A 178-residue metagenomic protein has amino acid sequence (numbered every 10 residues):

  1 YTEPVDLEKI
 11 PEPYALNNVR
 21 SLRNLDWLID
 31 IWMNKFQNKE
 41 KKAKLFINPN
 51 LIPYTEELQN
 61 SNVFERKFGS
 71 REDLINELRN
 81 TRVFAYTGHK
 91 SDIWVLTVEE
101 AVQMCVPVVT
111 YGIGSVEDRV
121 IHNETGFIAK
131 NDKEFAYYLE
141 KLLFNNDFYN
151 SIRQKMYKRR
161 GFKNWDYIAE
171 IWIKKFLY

Functional and structural regions predicted by a protein language model:
Y1-V5: Donor nucleotide-sugar binding/catalytic pocket of nucleotide-sugar-dependent glycosyltransferases
K9-Q59, E65-R71: Conserved catalytic-core segment of nucleotide-activated headgroup transferases in glycan assembly
I75, V98-Q103, E117-D118: Short alpha-helical segment that forms part of, or immediately flanks, the ligand-binding pocket in carbohydrate-active
R79-I93, V106: Acidic donor-binding loop of glycosyltransferase active sites
S91-V95, V102, G112-I113: Short glycine/acidic-rich beta->alpha loop that forms part of the nucleotide-sugar donor binding site in diverse
V106, T110-E117, N131: Short glycine-rich donor-binding/catalytic loop of glycosyltransferases that coordinates the nucleotide-sugar
H122-K133, K141-N146: Conserved acidic donor-binding segment of nucleotide-sugar-dependent glycosyltransferases
K130, D147-Y178: A charged, aromatic-enriched C-terminal amphipathic alpha-helix characteristic of glycosyltransferases across folds
